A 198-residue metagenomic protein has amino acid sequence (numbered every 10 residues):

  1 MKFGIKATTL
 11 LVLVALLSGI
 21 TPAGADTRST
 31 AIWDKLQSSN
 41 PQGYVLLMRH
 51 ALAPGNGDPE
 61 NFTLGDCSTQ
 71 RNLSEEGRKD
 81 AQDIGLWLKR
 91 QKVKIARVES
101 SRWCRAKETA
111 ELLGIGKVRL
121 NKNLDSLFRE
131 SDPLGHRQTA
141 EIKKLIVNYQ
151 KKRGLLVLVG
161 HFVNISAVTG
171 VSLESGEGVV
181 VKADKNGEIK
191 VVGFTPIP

Functional and structural regions predicted by a protein language model:
M1-L10: Bacterial N-terminal signal peptides that target proteins for export
T9-G19: Bacterial N-terminal signal peptides
I20-A25: Sec/Tat signal peptide C-region and signal peptidase I cleavage site
D26-K122, L127-S131, Q138, V171-P198: Active-site-proximal alpha-helix that buttresses catalytic centers in soluble enzyme cores
G43-V45, G154-G160: Generic beta-sheet signal
A140-Q150: A short, acidic, amphipathic alpha-helical segment used as a generic capping/interface helix at domain edges
N148-R153, K185: A short, structured loop/turn motif at beta-sheet edges
